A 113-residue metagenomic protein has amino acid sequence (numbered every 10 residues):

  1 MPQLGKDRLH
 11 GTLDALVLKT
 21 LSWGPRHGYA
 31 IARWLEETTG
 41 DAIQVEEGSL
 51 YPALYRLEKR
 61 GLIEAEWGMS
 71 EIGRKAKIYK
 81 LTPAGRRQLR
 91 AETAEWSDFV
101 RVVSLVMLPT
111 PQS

Functional and structural regions predicted by a protein language model:
M1-Q3, Y79: A positively charged, amphipathic N-terminal helix/segment that binds anionic biomolecules
Q3-D7, W67-G68: Short beta-strand/turn micro-motifs at beta-sheet edges
G5-S49: N-terminal helix-turn-helix DNA-binding core of bacterial DNA-binding proteins
L50-L57: Basic amphipathic alpha-helical segments that dock to polyanions
E58-K75, K80: Beta-hairpin "wing" of winged helix-turn-helix
L81-G85: Accessory beta->alpha helical hairpin/"wing" motif in late/C-terminal subdomains of nucleic-acid enzymes
R87-S113: Amphipathic alpha-helical dimerization/coiled-coil segments that flank or bridge DNA-binding/regulatory modules
